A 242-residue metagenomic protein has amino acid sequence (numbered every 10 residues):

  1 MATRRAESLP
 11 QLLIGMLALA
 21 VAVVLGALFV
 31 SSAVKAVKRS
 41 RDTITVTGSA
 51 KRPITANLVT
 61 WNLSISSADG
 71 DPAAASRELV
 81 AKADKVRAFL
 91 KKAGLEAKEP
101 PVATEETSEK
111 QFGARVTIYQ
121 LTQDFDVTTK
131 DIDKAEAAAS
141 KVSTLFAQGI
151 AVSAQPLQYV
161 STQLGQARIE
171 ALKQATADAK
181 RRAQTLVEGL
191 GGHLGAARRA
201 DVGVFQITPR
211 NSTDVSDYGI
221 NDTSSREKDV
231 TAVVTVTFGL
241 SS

Functional and structural regions predicted by a protein language model:
M1-S242: Short, charge-dense linear interaction motifs
